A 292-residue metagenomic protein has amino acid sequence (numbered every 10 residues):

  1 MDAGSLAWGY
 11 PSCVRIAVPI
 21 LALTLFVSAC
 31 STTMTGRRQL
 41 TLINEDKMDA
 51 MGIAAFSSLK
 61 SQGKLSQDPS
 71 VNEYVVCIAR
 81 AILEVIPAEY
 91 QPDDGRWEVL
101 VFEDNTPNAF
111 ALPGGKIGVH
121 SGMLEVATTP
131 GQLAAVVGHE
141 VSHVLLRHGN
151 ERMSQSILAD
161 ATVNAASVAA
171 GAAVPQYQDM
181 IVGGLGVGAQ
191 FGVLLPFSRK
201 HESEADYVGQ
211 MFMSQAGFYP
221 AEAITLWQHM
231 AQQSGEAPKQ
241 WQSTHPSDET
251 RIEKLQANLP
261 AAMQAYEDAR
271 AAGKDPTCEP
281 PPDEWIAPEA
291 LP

Functional and structural regions predicted by a protein language model:
D2-C30: Sec-dependent bacterial lipoprotein signal peptides
A17-V18, C30-P292: A Zn2+-metalloprotease active-site environment signal
